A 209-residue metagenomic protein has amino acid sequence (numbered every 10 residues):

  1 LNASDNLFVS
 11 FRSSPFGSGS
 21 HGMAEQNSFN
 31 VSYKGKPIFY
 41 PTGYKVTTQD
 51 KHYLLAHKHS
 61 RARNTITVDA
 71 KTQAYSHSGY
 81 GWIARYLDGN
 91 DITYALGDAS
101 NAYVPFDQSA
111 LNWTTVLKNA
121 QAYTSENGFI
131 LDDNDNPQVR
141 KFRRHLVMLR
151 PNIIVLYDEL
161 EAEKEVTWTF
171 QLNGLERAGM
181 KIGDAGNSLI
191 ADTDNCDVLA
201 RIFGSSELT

Functional and structural regions predicted by a protein language model:
L1-T209: Catalytic and substrate-binding regions of extracellular carbohydrate-active enzymes, especially polysaccharide lyases
